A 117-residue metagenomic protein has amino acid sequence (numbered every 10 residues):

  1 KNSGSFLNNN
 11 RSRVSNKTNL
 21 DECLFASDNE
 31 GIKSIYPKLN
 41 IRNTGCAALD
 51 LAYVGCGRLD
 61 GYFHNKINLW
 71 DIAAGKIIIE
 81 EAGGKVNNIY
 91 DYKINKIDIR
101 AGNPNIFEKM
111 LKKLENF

Functional and structural regions predicted by a protein language model:
K1-N8: DPxDG-like acidic metal-binding loop motif
R13-F117: An extended, acidic
